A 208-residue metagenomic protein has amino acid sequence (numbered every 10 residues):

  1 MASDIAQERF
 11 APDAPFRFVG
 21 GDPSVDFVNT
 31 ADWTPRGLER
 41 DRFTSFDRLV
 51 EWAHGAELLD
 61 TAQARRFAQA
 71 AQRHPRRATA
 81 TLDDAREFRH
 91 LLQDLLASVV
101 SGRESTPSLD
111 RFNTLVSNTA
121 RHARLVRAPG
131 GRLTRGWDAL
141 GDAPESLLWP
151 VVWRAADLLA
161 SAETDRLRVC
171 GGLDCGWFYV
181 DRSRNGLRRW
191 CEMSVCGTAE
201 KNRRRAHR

Functional and structural regions predicted by a protein language model:
M1-R168, G176: Short helix-coil boundary/hinge micro-motifs
L147-R208: BZIP DNA-binding basic region
